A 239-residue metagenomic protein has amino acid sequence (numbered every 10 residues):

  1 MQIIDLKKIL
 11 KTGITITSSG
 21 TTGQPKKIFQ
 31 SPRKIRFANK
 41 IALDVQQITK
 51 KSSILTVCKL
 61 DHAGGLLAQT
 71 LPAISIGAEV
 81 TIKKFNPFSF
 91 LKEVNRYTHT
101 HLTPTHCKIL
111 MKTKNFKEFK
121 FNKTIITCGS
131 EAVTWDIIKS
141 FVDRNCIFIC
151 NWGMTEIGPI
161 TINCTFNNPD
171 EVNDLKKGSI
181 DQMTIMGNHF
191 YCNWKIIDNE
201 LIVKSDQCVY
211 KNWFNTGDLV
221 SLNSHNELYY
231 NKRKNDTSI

Functional and structural regions predicted by a protein language model:
M1-K7, Q24, I126: ANL superfamily adenylate-forming
Q2-T17, Q47-S53: Conserved pre-ATP/AMP-binding loop-to-beta segment of ANL
T12-I28, K234-D236: Conserved adenylation A10 loop of the ANL superfamily
K26-V45, T49, S53-K112, I125 (+1 more regions): AMP-binding/adenylate-forming
H99-L102, M111-S179: Gly/Ser/Thr-rich phosphate-binding loop
A132, T155, T161-W213: Adenylate-forming AMP-binding core of the ANL superfamily, especially NRPS adenylation
K195, E200-I239: Conserved ATP-binding/catalytic segment of the ANL
